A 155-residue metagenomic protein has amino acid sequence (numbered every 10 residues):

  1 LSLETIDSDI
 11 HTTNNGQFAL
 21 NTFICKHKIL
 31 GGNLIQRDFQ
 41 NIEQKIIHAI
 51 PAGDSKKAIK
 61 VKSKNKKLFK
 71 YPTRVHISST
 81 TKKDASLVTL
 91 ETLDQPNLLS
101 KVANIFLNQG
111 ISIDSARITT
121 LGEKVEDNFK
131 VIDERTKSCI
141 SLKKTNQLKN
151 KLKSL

Functional and structural regions predicted by a protein language model:
L1-L155: Non-catalytic interaction/regulatory segments
